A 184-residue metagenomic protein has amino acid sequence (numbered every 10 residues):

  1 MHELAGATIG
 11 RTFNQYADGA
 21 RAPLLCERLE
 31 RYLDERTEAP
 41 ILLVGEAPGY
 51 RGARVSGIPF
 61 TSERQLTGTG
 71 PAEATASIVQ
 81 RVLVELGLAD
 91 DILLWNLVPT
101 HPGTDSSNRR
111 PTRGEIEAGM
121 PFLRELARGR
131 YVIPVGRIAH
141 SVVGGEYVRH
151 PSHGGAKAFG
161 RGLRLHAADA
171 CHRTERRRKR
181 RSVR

Functional and structural regions predicted by a protein language model:
M1-R149, R184: A polyanion-binding, active-site-adjacent surface
G144-R176: Short, flexible loop segments at boundaries between secondary-structure elements
R176-R184: Polybasic, lysine-enriched low-complexity intrinsically disordered terminal tails
